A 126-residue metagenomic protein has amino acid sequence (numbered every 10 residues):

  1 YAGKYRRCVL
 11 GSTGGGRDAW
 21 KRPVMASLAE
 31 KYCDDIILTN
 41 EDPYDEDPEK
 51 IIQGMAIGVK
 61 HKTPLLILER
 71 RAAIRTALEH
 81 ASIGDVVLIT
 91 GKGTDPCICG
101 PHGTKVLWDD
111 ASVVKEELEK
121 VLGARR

Functional and structural regions predicted by a protein language model:
Y1-R126: ATP-dependent carboxylate-amine ligase
